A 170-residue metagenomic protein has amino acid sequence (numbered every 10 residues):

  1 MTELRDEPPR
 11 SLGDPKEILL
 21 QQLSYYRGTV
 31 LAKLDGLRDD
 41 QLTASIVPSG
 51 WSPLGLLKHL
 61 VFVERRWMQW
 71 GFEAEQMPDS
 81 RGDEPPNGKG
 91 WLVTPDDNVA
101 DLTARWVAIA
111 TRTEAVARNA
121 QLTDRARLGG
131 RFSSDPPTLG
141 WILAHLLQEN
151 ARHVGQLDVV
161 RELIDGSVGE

Functional and structural regions predicted by a protein language model:
T2-P9, K16-D35, D39-K89, L128-E170: Short, contiguous alpha-helical
G88-R127, G140-L147: Acidic/histidine-rich alpha-helical segments that form the ligand environment of transition-metal centers
